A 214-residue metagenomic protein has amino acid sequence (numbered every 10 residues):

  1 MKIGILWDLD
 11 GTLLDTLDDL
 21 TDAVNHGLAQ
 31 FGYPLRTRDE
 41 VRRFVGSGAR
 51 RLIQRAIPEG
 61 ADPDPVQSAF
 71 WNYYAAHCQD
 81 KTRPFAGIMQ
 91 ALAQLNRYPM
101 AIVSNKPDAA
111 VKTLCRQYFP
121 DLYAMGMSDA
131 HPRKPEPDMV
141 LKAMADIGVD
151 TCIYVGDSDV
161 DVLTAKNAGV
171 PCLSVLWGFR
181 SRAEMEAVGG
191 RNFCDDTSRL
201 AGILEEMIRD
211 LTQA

Functional and structural regions predicted by a protein language model:
M1-R43: Active-site neighborhood of HAD-like aspartate-dependent phosphohydrolases
M1-W7, E205, R209-A214: Non-catalytic pre-domain segments flanking phosphatase-related domains
G27, G48-A61, L114, A143: Helix-loop "lid/cap" segments that line or gate small-molecule binding pockets
Q54-Q90: Metal-dependent phosphoesterase signature
A76-I102, D108-R116, P137: Short, acidic loop-to-helix structural element flanking the phosphoryl-transfer center in phosphate-processing enzymes
D80, P107-A168, R182-E184: Substrate-recognition "cap/lid" segment bordering the active-site pocket of phosphatases
N96-Y98, D146-D150, M207-L211: Glycine-rich phosphate-binding loop signature in dinucleotide/nucleotide-binding domains
N192-D196: Short acidic-hydrophobic, aromatic-tinged amphipathic segments that line or gate anion-handling sites
